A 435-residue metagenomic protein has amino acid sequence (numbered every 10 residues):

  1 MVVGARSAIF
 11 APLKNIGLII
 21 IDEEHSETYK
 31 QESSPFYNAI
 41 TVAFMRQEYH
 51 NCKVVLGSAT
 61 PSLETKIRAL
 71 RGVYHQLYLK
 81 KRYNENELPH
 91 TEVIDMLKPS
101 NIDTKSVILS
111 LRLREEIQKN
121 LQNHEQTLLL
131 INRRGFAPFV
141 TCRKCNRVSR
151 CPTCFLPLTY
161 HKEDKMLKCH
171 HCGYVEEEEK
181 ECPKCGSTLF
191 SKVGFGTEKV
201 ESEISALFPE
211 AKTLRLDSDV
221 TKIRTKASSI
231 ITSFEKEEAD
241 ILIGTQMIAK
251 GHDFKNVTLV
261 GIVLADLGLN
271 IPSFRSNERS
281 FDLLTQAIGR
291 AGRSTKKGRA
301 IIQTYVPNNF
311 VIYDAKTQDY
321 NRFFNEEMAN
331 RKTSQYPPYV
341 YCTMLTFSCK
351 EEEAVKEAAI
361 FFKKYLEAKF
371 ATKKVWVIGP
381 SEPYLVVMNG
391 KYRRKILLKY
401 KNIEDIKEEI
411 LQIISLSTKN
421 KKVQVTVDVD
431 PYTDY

Functional and structural regions predicted by a protein language model:
M1-K356, A368, Y384-V386, K395-L397 (+2 more regions): Inter-lobe coupling/hinge segments of SF2-like helicase ATPases
V3, L397-E409, V423, Y432: Short, charged interaction patches at domain edges and termini
N321, K356-I378: Short amphipathic alpha-helix segments
A358-K364, K407-S415: Short amphipathic alpha-helices in soluble, non-transmembrane regions that often serve as interface/regulatory elements
K369-P383, K422-D430: Short beta-strand elements
N389-K391: C-terminal effector/interaction modules appended to NTPase cores
L411-Y435: Generic C-terminus detector
